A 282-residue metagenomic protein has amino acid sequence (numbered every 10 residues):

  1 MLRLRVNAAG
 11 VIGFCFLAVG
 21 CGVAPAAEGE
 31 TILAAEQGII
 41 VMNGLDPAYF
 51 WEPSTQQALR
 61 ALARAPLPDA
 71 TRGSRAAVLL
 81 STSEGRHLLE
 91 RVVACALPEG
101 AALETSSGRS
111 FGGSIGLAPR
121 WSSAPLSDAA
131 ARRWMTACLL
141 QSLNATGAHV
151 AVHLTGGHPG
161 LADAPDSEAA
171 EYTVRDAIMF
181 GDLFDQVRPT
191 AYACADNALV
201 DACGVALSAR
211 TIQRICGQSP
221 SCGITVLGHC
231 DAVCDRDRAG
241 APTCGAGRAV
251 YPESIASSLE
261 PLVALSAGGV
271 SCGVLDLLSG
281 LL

Functional and structural regions predicted by a protein language model:
M1-V11: Bacterial N-terminal signal peptides that target proteins for export
A18-G20: C-terminal motif of bacterial Sec signal peptides marking the signal peptidase cleavage site
G22-P25: Bacterial signal peptide processing site
E28-G44: Acidic/polar, low-complexity intrinsically disordered N-terminal segments immediately downstream of a Sec signal
V41-L282: Long, compositionally biased low-complexity segments
